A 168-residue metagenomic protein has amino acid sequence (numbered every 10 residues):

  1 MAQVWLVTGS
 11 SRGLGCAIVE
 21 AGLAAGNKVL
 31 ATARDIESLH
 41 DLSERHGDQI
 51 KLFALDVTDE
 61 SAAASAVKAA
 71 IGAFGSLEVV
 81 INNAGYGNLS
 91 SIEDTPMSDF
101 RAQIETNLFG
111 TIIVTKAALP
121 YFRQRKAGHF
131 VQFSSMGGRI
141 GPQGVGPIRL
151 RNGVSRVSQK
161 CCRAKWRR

Functional and structural regions predicted by a protein language model:
S11-R12: Conserved glycine-rich cofactor-binding loop
A25-D41: Conserved glycine-rich Rossmann-like NAD(P)H-binding loop of the short-chain dehydrogenase/reductase
L55-S65, M97: The beta1-alpha1 cofactor-binding region of Rossmann-like NAD(H)/NADP(H)-dependent oxidoreductases
A69-N82, N88: A glycine-rich helix->loop->beta "capping" turn within Rossmann-like NAD(P)(H)-dependent oxidoreductase domains
S91-I92, P96-R101: Substrate-binding pocket helix/loop in short-chain dehydrogenase/reductase
T115, R151: Active-site helix of classical SDR
S135: Residue(s) in the substrate-gating loop at a strand-loop-helix junction that position the organic substrate next
